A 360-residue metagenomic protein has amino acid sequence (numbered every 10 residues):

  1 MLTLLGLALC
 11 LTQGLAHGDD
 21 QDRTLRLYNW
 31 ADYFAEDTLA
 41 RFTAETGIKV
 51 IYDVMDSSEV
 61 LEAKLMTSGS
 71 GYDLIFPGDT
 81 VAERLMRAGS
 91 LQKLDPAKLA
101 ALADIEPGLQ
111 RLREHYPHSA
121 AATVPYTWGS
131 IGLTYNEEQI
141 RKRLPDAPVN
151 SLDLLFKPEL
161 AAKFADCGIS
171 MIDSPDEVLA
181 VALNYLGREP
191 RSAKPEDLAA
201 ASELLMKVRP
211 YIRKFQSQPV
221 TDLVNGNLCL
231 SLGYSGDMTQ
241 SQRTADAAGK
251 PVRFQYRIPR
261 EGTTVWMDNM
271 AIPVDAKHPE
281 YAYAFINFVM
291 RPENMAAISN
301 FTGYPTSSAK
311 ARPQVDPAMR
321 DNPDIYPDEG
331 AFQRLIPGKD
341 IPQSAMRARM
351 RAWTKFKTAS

Functional and structural regions predicted by a protein language model:
L2-T12: Bacterial N-terminal signal peptides
D19-L85: Early extracytoplasmic/lumenal segment of secretory-pathway proteins
Y72-P77, I212-R213, C229-Y234: Paired acidic/hydrophobic, glycine-rich loop segments that form the ligand-binding mouth/hinge of periplasmic-binding
F76, A82-R213, Q218-V220, V224: Extracytoplasmic ligand-binding site segments that recognize negatively charged/polar headgroups
V81-R84, L230-P251: A ligand-binding cleft/hinge motif common to bilobed small-molecule-binding domains
T221, D246-F301, A359-S360: Extracytoplasmic/periplasmic substrate-recognition and gating elements
P273-R334, G338: Mature extracytoplasmic/periplasmic domains
E329-S360: Conserved C-terminal helix/tail region of periplasmic/extracytoplasmic solute-binding proteins
